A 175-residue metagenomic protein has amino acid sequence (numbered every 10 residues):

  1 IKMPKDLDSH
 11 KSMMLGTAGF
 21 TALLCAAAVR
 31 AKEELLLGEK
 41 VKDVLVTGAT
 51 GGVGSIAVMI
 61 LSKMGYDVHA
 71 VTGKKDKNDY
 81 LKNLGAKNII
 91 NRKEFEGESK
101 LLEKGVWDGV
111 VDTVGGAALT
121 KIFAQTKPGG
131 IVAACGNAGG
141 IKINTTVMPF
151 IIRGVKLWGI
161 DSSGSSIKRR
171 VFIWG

Functional and structural regions predicted by a protein language model:
I1-V44: NAD(P)H dinucleotide-binding glycine-rich loop of Rossmann-like/cofactor-binding domains, especially the beta1-alpha1
G16, G48, K93, V114 (+1 more regions): Glycine-rich, N-terminal phosphate-binding loop of Rossmann-like dinucleotide-binding domains
G19-F20, G48-S55, G115: Glycine-rich NAD(P) Rossmann-fold beta1-alpha1 loop
I60-D67, P128-G129, R153: Conserved S-adenosyl-L-methionine
S62-A118: Adenosine-nucleotide cofactor-binding segment
A117-G175: Glycine-rich phosphate-binding loop and adjacent beta-alpha segment of Rossmann(oid) nucleotide-cofactor-binding
